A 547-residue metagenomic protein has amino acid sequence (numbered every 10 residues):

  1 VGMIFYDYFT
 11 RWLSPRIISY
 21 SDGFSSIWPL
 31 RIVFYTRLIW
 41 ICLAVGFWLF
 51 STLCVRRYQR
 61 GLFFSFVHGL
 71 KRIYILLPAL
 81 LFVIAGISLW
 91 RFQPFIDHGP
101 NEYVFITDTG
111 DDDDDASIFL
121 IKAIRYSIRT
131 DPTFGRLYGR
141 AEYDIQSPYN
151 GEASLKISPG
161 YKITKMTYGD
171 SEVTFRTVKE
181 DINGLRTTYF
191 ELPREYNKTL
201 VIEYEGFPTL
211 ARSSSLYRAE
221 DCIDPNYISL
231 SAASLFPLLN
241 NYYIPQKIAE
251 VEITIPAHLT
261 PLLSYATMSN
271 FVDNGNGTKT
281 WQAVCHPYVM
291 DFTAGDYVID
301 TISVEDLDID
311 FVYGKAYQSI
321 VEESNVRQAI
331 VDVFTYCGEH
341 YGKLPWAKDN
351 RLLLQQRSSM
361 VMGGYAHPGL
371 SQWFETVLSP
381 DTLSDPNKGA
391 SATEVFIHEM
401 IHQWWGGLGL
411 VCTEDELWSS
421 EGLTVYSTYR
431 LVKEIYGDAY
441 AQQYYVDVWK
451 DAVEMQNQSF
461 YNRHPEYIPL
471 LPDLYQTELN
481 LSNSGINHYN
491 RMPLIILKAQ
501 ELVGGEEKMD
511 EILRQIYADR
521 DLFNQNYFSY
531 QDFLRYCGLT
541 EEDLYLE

Functional and structural regions predicted by a protein language model:
I4-Y35, F63-Y138, T164: N-terminal, polar/Ser/Thr-rich
C42-L77: Cytosolic-side transmembrane helix boundary signature
F95, E203-G295: Extended, low-hydrophobicity, Ser/Thr/Pro/Gly-biased non-transmembrane segments
G139-P159: Ligand-binding face of N-terminal immunoglobulin V-set domains in extracellular IgSF glycoproteins
E152, G160-E220, D273-T280: A surface-exposed beta-strand-loop module
K165, L185, Y196, V251 (+4 more regions): Juxtacatalytic substrate-recognition/specificity segment
S319, A439-A441, G485-E547: Amphipathic alpha-helical substructures
E421, V425-L494, L502, L522-F523: Acidic/His/Gly-enriched intrinsically disordered linker/tail segments that often contain short helix/coil "MoRF-like"
